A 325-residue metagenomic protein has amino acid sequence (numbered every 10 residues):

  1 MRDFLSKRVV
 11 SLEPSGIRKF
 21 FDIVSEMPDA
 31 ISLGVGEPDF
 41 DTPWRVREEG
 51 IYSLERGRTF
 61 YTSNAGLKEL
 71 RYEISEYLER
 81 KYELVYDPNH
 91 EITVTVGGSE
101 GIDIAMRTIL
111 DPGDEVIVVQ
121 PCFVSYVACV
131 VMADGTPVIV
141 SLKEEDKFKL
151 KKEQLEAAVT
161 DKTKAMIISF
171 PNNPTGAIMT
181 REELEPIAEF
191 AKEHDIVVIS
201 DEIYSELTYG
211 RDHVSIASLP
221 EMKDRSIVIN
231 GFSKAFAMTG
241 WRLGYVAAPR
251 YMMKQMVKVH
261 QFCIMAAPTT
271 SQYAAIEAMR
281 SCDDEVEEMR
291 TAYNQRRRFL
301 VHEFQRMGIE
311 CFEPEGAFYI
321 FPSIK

Functional and structural regions predicted by a protein language model:
K7-G97, I104, A278-S281: N-terminal small-domain helix-loop-helix segment of the aminotransferase-like
M27, A133, E193-H194, M307: Helix C-cap/helix->beta junction micro-motif
T108-V130: Conserved PLP-anchoring active-site segment centered on the Schiff-base-forming lysine
V131-V138: A short helix-loop-beta submotif of the ANL/AMP-binding
V138, E144-H213: Active-site phosphate-binding strand-loop segment of PLP-dependent enzymes
L219-Q255, A267: Active-site PLP attachment segment
M256-C263, A278-H302: Structural signature of PLP-dependent enzymes
I276, T291-Q305, C311-I324: Conserved glycine-rich beta-strand-loop-beta hairpin in the small C-terminal domain of fold type I
